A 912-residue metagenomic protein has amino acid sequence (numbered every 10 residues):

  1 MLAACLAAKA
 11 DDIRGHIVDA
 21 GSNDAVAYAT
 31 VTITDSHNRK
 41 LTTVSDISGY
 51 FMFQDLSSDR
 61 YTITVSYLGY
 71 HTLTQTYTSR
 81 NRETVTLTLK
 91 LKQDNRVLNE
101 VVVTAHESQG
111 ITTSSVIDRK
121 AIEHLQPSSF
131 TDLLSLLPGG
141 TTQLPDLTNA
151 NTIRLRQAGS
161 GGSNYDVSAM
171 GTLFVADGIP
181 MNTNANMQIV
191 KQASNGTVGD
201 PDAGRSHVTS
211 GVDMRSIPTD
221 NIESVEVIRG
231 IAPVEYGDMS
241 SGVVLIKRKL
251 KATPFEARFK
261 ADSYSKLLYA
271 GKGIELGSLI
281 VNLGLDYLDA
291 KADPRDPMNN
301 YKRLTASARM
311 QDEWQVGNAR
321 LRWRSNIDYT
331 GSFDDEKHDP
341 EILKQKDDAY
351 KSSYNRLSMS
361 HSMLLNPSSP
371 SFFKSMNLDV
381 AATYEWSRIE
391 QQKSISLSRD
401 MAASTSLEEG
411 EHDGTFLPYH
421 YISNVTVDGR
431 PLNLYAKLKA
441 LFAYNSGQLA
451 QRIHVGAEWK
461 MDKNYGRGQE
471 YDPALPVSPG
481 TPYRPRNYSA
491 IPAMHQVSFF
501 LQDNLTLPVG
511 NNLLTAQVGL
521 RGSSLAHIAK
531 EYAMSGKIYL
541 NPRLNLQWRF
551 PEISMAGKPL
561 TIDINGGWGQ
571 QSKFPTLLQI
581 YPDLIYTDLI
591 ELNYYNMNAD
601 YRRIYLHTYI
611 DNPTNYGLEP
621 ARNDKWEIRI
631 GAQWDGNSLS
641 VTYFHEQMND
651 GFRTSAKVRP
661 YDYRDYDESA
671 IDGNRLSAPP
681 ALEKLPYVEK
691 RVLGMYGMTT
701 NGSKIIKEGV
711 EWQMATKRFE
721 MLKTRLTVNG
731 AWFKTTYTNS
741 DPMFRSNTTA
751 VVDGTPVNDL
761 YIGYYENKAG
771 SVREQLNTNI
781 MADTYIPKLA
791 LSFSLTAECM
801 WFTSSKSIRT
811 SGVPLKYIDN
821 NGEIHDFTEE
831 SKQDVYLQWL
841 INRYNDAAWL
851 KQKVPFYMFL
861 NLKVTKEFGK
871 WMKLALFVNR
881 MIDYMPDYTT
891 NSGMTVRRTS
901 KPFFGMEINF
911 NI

Functional and structural regions predicted by a protein language model:
V18-S22, A29-T34, S66-Y70, R80-E123: Short, acidic, small-residue-rich periplasmic hinge/interaction motif at the N-terminus of Gram-negative outer-membrane
T30-V44, S48-Y50, E100-S128, A150-R154 (+2 more regions): N-terminal periplasmic "start-of-domain" segments of outer-membrane beta-barrel proteins
V85-K90, F130-L133, T152-R154, V175 (+2 more regions): N-terminal periplasmic accessory domains that precede and gate Gram-negative outer-membrane beta-barrel machines
T131, S135-G196: Extracytoplasmic beta-strand/coil segments of soluble accessory domains associated with Gram-negative outer-membrane
I179-V227: Short acidic/polar hinge/loop motifs at secondary-structure boundaries that mediate gating or recognition
N195-T197, S572, M648-D650, A656 (+2 more regions): C-terminal beta-signal and adjacent terminal beta-strands/loops of Gram-negative outer-membrane beta-barrel proteins
W314-S332, Y350-E531, E552, G709-E711: Face-selective signature of the C-terminal outer-membrane beta-barrel domain
V509-L514, D665-T810: Gram-negative outer-membrane beta-barrel transporters
